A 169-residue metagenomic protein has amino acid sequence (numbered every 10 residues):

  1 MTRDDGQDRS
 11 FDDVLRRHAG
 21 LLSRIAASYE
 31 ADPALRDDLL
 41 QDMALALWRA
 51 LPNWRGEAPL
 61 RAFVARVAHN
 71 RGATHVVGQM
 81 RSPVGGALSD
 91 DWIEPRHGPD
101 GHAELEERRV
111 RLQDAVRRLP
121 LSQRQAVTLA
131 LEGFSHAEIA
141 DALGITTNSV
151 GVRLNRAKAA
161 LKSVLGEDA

Functional and structural regions predicted by a protein language model:
M1-R24, A34, W48: A short, charge-rich alpha-helical start-of-domain segment used by transcription regulators
T2, R9, S82, D90-R117: Acidic, proline/glycine-rich intrinsically disordered inter-domain spacer in sigma factors
A19, S23, A44, P120 (+2 more regions): C-terminal flanking helix
D38-L45, R49, A58-N70: Structural recognition of an alpha-helix C-terminal capping motif at a helix-to-coil junction
M43, V67, V127, I139-A140 (+1 more regions): Hydrophobic positions on the alpha-helical face of helix-turn-helix-like DNA-binding modules
N53-R55, R66-G86, L105: Arg/Lys-rich amphipathic alpha helix in sigma70-family domain 2
H69, A73, L143-E167: DNA-recognition helix of helix-turn-helix
R118-E138: Short amphipathic alpha helix immediately N-terminal
